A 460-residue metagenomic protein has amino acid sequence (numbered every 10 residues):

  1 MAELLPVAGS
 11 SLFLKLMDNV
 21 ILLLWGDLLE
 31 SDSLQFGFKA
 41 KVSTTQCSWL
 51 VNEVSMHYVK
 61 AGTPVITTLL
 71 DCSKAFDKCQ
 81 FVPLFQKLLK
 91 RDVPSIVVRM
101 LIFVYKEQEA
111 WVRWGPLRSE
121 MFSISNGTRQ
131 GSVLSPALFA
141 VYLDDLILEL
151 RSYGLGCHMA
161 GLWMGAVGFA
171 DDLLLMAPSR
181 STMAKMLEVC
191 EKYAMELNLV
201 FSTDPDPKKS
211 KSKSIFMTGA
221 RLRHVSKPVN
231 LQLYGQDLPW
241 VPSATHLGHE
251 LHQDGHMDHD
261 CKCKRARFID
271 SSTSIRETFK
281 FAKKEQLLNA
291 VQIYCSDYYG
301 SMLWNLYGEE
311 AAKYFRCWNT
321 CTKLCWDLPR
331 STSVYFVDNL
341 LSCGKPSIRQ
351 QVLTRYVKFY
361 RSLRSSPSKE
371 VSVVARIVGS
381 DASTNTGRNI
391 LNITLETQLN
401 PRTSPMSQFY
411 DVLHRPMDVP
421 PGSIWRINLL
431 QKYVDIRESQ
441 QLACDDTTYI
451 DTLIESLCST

Functional and structural regions predicted by a protein language model:
M1-V141: Conserved pre-catalytic core of RNA-dependent polymerases
M17, I21, W25, V51 (+14 more regions): Mobile genetic element proteins and their domesticated derivatives, centered on retroelements and DNA transposons
D18-L24, S48-V59, T182-N198, I269-S271: Inter-domain linker/hinge segments that demarcate the starts of reverse transcriptase and RNase H-type modules
I21-F36, L138-A170: Active-site palm subdomain of RNA-directed nucleic acid polymerases
K74-R91, A166-E196, A220-L222, Q253-M257: Catalytic palm subdomain of template-directed nucleic-acid polymerases, centered on the conserved carboxylate motif
S202-P242: Short, conserved micro-motifs composed of acidic
L233-Y307: Basic, alpha-helical interaction scaffolds
L303, C317-W318, P329-T460: Extended C-terminal regions of large enzymes
